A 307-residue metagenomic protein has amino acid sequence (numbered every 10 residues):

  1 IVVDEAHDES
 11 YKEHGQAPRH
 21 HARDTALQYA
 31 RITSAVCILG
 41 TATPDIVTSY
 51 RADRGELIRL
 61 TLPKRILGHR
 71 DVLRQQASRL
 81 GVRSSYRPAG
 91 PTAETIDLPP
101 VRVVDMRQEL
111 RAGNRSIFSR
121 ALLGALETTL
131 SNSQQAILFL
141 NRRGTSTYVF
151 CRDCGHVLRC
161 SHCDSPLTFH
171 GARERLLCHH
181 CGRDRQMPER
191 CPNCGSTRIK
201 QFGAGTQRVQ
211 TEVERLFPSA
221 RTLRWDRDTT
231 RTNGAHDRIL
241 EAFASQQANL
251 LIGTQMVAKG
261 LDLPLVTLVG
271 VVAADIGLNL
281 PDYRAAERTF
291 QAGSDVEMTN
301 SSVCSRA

Functional and structural regions predicted by a protein language model:
I1-M298, R306-A307: Inter-lobe coupling/hinge segments of SF2-like helicase ATPases
